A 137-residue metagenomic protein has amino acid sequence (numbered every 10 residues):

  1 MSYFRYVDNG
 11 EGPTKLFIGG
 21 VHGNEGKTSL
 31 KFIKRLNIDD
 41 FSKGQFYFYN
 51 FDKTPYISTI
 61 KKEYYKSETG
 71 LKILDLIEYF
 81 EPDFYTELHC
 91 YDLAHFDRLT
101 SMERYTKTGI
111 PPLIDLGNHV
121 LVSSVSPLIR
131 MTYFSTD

Functional and structural regions predicted by a protein language model:
M1-D137: Structured catalytic-domain cores with a bias toward divalent-metal coordination
